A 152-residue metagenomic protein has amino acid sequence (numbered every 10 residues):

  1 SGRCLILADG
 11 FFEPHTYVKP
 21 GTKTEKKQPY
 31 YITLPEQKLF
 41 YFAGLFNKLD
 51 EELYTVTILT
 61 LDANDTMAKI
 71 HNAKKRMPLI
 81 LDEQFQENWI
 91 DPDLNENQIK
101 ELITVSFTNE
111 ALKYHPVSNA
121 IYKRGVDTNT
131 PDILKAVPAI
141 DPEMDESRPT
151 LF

Functional and structural regions predicted by a protein language model:
S1-F152: A structured binding-face within diverse protein domains that lines the active/interaction site
